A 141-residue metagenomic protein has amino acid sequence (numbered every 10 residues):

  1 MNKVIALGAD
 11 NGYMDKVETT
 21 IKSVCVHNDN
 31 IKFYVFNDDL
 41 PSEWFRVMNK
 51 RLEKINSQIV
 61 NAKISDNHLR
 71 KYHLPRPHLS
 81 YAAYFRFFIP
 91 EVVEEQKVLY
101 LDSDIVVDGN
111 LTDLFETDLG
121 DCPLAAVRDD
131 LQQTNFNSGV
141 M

Functional and structural regions predicted by a protein language model:
M1-M141: Glycosyltransferase catalytic domains, chiefly GT-A lineage
